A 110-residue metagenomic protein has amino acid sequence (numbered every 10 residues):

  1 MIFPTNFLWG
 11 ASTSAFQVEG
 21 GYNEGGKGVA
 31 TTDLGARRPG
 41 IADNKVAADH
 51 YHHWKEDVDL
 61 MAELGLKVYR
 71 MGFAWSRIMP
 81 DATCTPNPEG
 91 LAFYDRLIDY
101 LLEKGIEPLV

Functional and structural regions predicted by a protein language model:
M1-V110: Non-catalytic accessory regions flanking glycosidase/transglycosidase catalytic cores in CAZymes
